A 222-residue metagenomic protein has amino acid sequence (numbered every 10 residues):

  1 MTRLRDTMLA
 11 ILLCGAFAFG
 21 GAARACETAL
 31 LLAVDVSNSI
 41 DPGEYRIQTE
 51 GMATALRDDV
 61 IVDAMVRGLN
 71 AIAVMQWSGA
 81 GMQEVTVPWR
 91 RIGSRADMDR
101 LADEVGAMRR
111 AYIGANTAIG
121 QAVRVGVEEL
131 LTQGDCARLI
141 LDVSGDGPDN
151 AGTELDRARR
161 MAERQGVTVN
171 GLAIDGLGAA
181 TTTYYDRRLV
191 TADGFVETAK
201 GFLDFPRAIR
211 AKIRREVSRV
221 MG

Functional and structural regions predicted by a protein language model:
M1-D6: Positively charged n-region of N-terminal signal peptides that target proteins for export
L9-A18: Bacterial N-terminal signal peptides
F19-A25: Sec/Tat signal peptide C-region and signal peptidase I cleavage site
C26-P88, I140-S144, N170-L172: Von Willebrand factor
E50-I61, G79, G106, R110 (+6 more regions): Sec-exported extracytoplasmic/periplasmic mature domains
E84, R91-I92, D97-R138, G171-T181 (+3 more regions): Von Willebrand factor
G147-R187: VWA/integrin I-like adhesion module and closely mimicked acidic/polar interface patches used
L177-G222: Von Willebrand factor A/integrin I-like adhesion domains
